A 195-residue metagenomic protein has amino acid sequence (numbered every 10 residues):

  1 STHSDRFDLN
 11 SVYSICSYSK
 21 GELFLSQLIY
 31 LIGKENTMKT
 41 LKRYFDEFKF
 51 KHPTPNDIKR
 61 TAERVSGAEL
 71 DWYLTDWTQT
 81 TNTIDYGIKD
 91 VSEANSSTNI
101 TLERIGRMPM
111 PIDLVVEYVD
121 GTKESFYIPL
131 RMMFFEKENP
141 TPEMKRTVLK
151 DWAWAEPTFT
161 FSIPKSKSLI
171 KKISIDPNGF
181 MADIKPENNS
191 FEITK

Functional and structural regions predicted by a protein language model:
D5-F7, S11-I100: Amphipathic alpha-helical substructures
A62, L114, M181-D183: Long, contiguous hydrophobic alpha-helical segments, chiefly transmembrane helices and signal peptides
R64-S66, R104-G106, D183: Extracellular acidic, Ser/Thr/Pro-rich low-complexity tracts
D71, I84-F159, P164-D176: Beta-strand-rich binding/interaction modules
Q79, S166-S168, I184: Exposed regions on extracellular, virion, or secretory-pathway luminal proteins
P177-E187: Short acidic/polar inter-strand loop motif in beta-rich domains
P186-T194: Terminal edge beta-strands and adjacent linker/stalk segments of extracellular immunoglobulin-superfamily beta-sandwich
